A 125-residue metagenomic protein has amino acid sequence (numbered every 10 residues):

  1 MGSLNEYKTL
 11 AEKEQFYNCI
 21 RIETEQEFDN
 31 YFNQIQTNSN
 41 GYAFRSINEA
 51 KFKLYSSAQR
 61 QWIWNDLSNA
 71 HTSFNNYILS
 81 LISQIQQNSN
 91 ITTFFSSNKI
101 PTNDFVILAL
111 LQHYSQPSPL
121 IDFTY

Functional and structural regions predicted by a protein language model:
M1-Y125: Catalytic-core elements of nucleic-acid end-processing and repair enzymes
